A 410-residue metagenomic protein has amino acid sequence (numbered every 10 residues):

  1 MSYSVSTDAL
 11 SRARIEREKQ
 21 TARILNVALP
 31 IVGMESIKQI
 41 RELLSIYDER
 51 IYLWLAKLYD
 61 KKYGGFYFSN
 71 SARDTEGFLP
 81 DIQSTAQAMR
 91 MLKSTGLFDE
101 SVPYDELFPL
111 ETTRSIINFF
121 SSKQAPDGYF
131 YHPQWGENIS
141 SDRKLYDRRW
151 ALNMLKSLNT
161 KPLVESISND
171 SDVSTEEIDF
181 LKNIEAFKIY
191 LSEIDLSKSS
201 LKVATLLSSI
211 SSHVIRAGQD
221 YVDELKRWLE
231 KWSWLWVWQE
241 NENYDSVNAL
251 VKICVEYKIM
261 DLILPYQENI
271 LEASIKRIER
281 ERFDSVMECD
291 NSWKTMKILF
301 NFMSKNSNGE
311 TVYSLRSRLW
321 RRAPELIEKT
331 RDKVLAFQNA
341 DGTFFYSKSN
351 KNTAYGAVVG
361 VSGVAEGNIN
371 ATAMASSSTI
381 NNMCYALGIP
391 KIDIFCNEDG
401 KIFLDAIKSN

Functional and structural regions predicted by a protein language model:
S2-S121, S140-R143, W150-L196, E256 (+2 more regions): Terminal, non-catalytic domain-edge segments
W54, Y131, W135, W150 (+4 more regions): A residue-identity detector for tryptophan
S121-W135, S141: Cofactor- and metal-binding active-site motifs of prokaryotic enzymes that mediate redox/radical or nucleophilic
L145-D147, V247: A short, structural micro-pattern
I194-C254: Loop-centered beta-sheet repeat module
